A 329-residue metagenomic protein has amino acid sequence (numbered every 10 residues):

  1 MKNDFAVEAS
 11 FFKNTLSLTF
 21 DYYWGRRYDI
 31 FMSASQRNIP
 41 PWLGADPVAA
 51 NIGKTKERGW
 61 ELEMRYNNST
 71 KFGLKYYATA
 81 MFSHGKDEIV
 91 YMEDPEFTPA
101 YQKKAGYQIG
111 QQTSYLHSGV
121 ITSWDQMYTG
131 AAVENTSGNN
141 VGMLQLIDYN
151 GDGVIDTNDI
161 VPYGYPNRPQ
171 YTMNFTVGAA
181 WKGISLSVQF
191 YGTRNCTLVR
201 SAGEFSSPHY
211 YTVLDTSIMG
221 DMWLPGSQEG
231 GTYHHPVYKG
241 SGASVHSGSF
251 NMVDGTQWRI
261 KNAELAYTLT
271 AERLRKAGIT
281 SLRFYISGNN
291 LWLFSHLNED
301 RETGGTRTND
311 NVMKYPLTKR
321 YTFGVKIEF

Functional and structural regions predicted by a protein language model:
M1-S17, A45-K71, Q108-I109, P166-T172 (+1 more regions): Outer-membrane beta-barrel signature, preferentially recognizing the C-terminal barrel domain of Gram-negative
N3-F11, L16-W24, W60-N68, Y76-H84 (+5 more regions): Membrane-embedded beta-strands that build the outer-membrane beta-barrel scaffold
Y28-S35, L74-Y76, D87-K103, N195-M222 (+1 more regions): Outer-membrane beta-barrel and related beta-rich outer-membrane complex signature in Gram-negative bacteria
A34-D46, G59, N150-N158, Y233-S249 (+1 more regions): Flexible, solvent-exposed coil segments and beta strand-coil junctions, predominantly the extracellular/periplasmic
R37-P47, P99-Q112, L116, N139 (+3 more regions): Surface-exposed loop/turn segments flanking beta-strands in extracellular/periplasmic regions
A49-E57, A100-Q126, L224-E229, A243-V245 (+1 more regions): C-terminal beta-signal and terminal closure region of outer-membrane beta-barrel proteins
A50-K56, N67-N167, N289: Conserved small-residue
T193-R283, G288: Extracytoplasmic gating/loop element in the C-terminal half of outer-membrane beta-barrel translocons and assembly
